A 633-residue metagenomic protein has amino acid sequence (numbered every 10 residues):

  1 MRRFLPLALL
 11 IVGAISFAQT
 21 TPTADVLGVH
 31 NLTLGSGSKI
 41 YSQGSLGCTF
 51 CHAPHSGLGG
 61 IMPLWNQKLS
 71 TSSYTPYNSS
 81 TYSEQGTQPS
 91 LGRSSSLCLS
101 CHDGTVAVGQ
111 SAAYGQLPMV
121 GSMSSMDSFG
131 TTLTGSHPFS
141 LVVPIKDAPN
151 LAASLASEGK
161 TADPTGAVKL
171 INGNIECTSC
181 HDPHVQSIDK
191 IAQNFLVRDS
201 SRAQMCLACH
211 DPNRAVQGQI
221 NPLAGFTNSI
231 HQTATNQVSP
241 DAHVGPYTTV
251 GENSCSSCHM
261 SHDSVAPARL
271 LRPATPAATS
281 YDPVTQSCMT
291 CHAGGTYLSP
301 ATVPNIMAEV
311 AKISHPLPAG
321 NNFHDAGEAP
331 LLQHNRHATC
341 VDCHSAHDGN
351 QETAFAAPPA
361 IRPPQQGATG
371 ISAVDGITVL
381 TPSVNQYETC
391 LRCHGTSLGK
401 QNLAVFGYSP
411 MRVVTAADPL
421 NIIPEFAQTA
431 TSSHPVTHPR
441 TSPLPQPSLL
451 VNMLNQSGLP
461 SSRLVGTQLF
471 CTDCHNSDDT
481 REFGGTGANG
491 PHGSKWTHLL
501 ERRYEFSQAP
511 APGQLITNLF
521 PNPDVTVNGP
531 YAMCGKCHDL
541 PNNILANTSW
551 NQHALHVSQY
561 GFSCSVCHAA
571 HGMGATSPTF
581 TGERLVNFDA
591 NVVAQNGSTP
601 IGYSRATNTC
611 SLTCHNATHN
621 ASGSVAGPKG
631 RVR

Functional and structural regions predicted by a protein language model:
F4-G13: Sec-dependent N-terminal signal peptides
A14-A18: Sec/Tat signal peptide C-region and signal peptidase I cleavage site
Q19-R633: A motif-centric signal for short, conserved binding hotspots located in accessible loops or intrinsically disordered
